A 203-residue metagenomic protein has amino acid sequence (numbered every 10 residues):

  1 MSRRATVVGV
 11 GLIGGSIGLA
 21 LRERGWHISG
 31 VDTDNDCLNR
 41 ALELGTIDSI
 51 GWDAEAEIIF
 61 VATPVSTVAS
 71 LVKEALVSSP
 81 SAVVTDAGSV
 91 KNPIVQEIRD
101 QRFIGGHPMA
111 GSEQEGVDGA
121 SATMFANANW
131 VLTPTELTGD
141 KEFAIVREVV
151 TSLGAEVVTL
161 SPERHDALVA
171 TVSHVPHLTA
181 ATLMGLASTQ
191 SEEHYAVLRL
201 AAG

Functional and structural regions predicted by a protein language model:
M1-I50, I58: NAD(P)+-binding Rossmann beta1-loop-alpha1 motif at the extreme N-terminus of oxidoreductases
M1-R4, A56, S81, N127: Phosphate-coordination loops involved in phosphoryl transfer and adenosine-cofactor binding
V31, D86-A87, G106, T133 (+1 more regions): Generic beta-sheet signal
T33, T63, A87-S89: Short beta->alpha hinge that forms the Motif I/post-I loop of the SAM-binding pocket
I47-W52, V158-L160: Short acidic-hydrophobic, aromatic-tinged amphipathic segments that line or gate anion-handling sites
W52-V83: Rossmann-like NAD(P)-binding element
L71-D118: Rossmann-like NAD(P)(H) cofactor-binding subdomain of soluble oxidoreductases
M124-G203: Internal alpha-helical scaffold of NAD(P)-dependent oxidoreductase catalytic cores
